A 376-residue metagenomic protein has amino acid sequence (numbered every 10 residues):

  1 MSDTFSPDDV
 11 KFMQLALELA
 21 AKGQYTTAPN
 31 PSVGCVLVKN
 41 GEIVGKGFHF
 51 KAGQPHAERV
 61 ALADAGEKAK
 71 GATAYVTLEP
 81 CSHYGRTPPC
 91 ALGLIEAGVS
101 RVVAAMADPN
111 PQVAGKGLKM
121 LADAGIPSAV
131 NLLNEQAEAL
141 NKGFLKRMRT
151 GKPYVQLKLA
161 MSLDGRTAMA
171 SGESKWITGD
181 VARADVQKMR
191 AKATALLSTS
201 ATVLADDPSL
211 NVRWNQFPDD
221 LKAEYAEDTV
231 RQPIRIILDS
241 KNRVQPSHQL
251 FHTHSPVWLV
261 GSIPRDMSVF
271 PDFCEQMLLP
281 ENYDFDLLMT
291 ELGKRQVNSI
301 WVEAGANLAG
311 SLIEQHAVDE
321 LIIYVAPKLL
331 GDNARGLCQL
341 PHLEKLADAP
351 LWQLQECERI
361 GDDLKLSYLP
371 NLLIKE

Functional and structural regions predicted by a protein language model:
D8-A28, R147: Short, basic/aromatic recognition patches
A16, G34, C81, L121 (+7 more regions): Residue-level signal for inorganic ion chemistry
S32-G41, L159-A160, L366: Short beta-strand scaffold segments in enzyme catalytic cores
L37-Q136, I263, I313: Zn2+-dependent cytidine deaminase-like catalytic core
P109-Q112, E135-Q136, L204, R243-Q245 (+2 more regions): Short gly/pro/ser/thr-enriched loop/turn and capping motifs at secondary-structure boundaries
K146, L157-L163, T167-S299, N307-G310: Active-site ligand-binding patch in enzyme domains
E314-W352: Flexible, gly/pro- and Lys/Arg-enriched active-site loops
P341-E376: Conserved histidine-centered catalytic loops in small-molecule metabolism enzymes
